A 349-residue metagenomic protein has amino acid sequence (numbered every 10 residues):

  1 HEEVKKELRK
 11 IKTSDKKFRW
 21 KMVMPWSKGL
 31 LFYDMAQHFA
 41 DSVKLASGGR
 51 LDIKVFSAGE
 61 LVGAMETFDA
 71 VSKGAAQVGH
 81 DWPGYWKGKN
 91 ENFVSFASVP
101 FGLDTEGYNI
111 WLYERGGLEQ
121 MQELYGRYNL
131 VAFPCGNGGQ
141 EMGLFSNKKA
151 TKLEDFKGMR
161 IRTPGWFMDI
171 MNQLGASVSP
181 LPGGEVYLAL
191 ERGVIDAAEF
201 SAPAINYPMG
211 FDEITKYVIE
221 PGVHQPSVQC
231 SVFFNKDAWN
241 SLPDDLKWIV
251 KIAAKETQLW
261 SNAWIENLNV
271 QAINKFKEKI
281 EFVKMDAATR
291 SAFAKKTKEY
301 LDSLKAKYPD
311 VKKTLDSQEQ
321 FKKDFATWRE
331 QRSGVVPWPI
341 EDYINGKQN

Functional and structural regions predicted by a protein language model:
H1-Y108, Q120, Y125-N349: N-terminal secretory/targeting leader peptides
W111: Short beta-strand-centered segments that line the small-molecule binding cleft or hinge of alpha/beta clamshell
